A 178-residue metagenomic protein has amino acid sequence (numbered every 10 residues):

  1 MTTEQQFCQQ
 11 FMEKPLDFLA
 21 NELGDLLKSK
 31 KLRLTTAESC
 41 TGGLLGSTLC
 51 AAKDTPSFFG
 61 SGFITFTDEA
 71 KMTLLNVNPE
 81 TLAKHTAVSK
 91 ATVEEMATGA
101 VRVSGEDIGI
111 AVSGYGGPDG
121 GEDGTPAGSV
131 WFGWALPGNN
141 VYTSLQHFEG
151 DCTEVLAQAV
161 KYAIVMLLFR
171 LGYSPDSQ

Functional and structural regions predicted by a protein language model:
T2-Q178: Short alpha-helical segments enriched in small residues
